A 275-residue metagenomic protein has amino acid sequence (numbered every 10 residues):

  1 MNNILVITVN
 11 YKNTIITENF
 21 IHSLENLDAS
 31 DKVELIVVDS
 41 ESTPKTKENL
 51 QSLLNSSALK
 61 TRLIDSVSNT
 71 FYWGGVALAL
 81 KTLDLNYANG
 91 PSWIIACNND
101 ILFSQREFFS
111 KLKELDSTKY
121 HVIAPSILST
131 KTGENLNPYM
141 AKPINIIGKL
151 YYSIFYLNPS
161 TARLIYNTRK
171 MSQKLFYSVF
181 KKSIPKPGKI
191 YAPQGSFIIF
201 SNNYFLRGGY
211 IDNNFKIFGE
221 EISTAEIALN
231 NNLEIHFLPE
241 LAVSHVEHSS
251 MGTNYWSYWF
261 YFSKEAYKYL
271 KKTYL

Functional and structural regions predicted by a protein language model:
N13-L27: Short, well-formed alpha-helical segments that are part of the catalytic scaffolds of diverse glycosyltransferases
S23, D39-L50, S68, N98: A conserved acidic beta->alpha catalytic loop
S66-N86: Glycine-rich, basic loop-to-helix element that forms the pyrophosphate-binding segment of sugar-nucleotide handling
G90-L102: Short beta-strand-to-loop acidic/aromatic patch adjacent to the donor-nucleotide binding site
L102-Y139: Conserved donor NDP-sugar-binding/catalytic core segment of glycosyltransferases
T161-K170, S178-F200: A recurrent flexible, glycine/aromatic-enriched loop bordering the glycosyltransferase active site that acts as
I165-K170, I222-L275: Active-site-adjacent helix/loop segment of glycosyltransferases that harbors family-specific signature motifs
P185, Y191-Y210, N214-L241: A short, conserved alpha-helix in the catalytic core of glycosyltransferases
